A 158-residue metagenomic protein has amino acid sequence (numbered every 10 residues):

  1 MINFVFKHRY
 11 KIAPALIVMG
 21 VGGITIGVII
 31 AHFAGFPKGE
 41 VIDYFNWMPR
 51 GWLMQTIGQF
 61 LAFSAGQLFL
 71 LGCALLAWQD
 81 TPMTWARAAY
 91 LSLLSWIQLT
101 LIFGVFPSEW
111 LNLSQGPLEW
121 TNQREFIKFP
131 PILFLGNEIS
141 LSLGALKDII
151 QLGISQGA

Functional and structural regions predicted by a protein language model:
M1-L68, C73: Transmembrane alpha-helical insertion/packing segments
I2-V21, G116-Q123, S142-A158: Terminal targeting/leader modules
V18-V28, Y90-L118: Hydrophobic alpha-helical membrane-insertion segments
G22, L61-F69, Y90-Q98, I154 (+1 more regions): Hydrophobic faces of alpha-helical transmembrane segments in multi-pass integral membrane proteins
P37-P49, E109-L143: Membrane-interfacial helical/loop segments at transmembrane boundaries in membrane proteins
V41-L61, T84-L93, L111, D148-L152: Transmembrane alpha-helix entry/boundary detector in multi-pass membrane proteins
M54-F63, K128-A158: Hydrophobic alpha-helical transmembrane segments
F69-F103: Cytoplasmic juxtamembrane interface segments
